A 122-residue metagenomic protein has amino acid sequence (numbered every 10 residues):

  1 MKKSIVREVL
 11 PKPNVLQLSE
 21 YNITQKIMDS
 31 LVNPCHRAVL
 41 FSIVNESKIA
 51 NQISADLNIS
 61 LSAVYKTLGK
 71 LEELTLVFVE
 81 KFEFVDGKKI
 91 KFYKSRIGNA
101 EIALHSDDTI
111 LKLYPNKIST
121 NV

Functional and structural regions predicted by a protein language model:
M1-I27, E83, A103, D107: N-terminal leader segment of winged-helix/HTH proteins
N33, K70: Alpha-helical DNA-recognition elements
P34-H36, N45-Q52: Short capping segments at the starts of secondary-structure elements
Q52-L57, L71: A short acidic, leucine-rich amphipathic alpha-helix
T75: Glycine-centered, phosphate/nucleic-acid-interacting loop/turn motifs that mediate DNA/RNA or nucleotide
V85-N121: Conserved segment of winged-helix/HTH DNA-binding domains
